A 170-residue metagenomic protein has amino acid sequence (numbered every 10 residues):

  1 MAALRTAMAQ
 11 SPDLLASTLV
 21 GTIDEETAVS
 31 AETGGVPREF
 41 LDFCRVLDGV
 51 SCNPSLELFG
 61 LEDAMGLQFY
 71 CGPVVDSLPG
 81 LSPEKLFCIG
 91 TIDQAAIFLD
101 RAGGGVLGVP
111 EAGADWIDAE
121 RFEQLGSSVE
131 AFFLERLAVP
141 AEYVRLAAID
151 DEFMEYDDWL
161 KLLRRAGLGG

Functional and structural regions predicted by a protein language model:
M1-I97, V144, M154, L160-G170: A surface-exposed partner-binding patch
D100-G103: Short acidic-glycine loop/turn motifs at beta-strand connectors
L107-A141: Compact, glycine/acidic-enriched structural inserts
D118, F132, D150-K161: Glycine-rich, aromatic-bearing surface loops/beta-hairpins
A138-E152: Short, highly charge-biased, low-complexity peptide segments
